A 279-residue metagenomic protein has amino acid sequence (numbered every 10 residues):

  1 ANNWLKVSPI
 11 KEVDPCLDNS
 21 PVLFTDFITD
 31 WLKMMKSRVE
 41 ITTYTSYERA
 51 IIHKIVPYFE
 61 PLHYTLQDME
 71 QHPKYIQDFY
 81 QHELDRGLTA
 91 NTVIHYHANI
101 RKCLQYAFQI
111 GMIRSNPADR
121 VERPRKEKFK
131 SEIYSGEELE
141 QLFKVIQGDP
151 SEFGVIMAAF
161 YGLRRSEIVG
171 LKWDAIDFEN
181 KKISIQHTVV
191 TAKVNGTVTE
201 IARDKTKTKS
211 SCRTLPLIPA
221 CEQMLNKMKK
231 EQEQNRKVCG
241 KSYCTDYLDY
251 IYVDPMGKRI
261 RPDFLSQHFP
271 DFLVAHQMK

Functional and structural regions predicted by a protein language model:
A1-P21, M34-R38: N-terminal helical hairpins
I10-D14, E60-T65, Q109-N116, D177 (+2 more regions): Surface-exposed helix-capping loop/turn segments at secondary-structure junctions
S20, L32-M112, K128, R259-F264 (+1 more regions): N-terminal core-binding DNA-recognition domain of tyrosine site-specific recombinases/integrases
F27, A50, Y75, N99 (+6 more regions): Charged catalytic carboxylate motif
I55, I76, I100-C103, G111 (+7 more regions): Conserved hydrophobic/aromatic pocket- or pore-lining residues that grip, position, or stack substrates in active sites
A90, I94-Y96, Q109-S115, D119-L171 (+4 more regions): Basic, Lys/Arg- and aromatic-enriched nucleic-acid-binding interface segment
R123, E137, L171-Q234, C239-S242 (+1 more regions): Conserved tyrosine-mediated DNA breakage-rejoining catalytic core shared by Y-recombinases
K144, G148-D149, Y161, L215 (+2 more regions): Short, basic (Lys/Arg/His-rich) helix/loop patches that form interaction surfaces in the mid-to-C-terminal regions
